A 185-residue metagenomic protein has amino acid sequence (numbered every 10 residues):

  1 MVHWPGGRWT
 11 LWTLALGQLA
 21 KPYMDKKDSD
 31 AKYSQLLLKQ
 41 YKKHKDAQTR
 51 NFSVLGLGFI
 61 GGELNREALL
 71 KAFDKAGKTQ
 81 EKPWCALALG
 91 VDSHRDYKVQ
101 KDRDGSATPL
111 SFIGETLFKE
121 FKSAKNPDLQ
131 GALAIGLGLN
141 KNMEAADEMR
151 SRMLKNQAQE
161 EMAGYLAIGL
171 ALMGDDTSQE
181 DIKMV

Functional and structural regions predicted by a protein language model:
M1, P22-Y41, G62-D74, R95-F121 (+2 more regions): Amphipathic alpha-helical scaffolding segments comprising HEAT/armadillo-like alpha-solenoid repeats
V2-G7, K42-A47, D74-Q80, K122-P127 (+1 more regions): Short coil turns that connect the paired helices of HEAT/ARM alpha-solenoid repeats
G6-K27, Q48-G62, Q80-A107, D128-N142 (+1 more regions): Structural detector for internal amphipathic alpha-helices that build alpha-solenoid repeat scaffolds
